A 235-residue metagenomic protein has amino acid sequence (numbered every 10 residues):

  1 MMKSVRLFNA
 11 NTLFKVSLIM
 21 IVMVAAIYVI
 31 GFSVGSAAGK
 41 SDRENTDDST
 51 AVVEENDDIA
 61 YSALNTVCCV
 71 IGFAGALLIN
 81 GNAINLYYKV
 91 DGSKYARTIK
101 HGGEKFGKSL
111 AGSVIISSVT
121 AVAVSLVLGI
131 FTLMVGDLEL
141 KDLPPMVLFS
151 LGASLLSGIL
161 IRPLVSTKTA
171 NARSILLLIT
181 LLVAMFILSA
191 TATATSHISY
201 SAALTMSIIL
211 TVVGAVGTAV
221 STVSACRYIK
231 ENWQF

Functional and structural regions predicted by a protein language model:
M1-D91, G107-F235: Hydrophobic alpha-helical transmembrane segments of membrane proteins
G92-A96: Polytopic alpha-helical membrane proteins, predominantly small-molecule transporters/carriers
R97-E104: Short helix-to-coil transition segments within interhelical loops that connect adjacent transmembrane helices
